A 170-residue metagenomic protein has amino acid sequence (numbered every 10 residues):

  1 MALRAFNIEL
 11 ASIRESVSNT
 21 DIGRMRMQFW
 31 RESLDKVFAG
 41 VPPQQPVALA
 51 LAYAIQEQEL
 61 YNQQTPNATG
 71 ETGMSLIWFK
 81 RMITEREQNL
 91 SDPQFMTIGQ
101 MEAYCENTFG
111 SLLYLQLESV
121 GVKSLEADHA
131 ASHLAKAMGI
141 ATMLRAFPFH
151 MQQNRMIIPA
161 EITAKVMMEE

Functional and structural regions predicted by a protein language model:
M1-L134, I140-E170: Acidic catalytic motifs of isoprenoid enzymes
